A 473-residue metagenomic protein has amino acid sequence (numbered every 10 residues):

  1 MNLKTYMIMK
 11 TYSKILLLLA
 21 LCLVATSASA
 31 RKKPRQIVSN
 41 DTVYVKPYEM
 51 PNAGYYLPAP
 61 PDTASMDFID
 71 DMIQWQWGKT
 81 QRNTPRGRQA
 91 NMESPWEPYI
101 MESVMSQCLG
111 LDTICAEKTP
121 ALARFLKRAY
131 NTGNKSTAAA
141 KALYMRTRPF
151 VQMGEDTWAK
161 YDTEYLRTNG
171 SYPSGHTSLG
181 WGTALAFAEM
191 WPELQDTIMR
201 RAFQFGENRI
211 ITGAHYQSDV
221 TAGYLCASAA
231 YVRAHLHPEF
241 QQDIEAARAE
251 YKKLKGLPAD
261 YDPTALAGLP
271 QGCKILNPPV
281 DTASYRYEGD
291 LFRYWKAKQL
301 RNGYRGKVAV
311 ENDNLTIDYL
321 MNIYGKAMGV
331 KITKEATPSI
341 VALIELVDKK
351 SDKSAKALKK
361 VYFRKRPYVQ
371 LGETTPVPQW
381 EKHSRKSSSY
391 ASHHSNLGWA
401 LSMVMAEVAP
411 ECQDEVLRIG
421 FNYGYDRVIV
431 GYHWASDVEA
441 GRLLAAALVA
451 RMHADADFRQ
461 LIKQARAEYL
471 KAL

Functional and structural regions predicted by a protein language model:
Y6-I8: Residue-level detector of intrinsically disordered terminal segments
T11-L18: Sec-dependent signal peptide recognition, specifically the positively charged N-region followed immediately by
A20-A28: Hydrophobic h-region of N-terminal signal peptides that target proteins for export in Gram-negative bacteria
R31-T212, R233-E239, D243, A249 (+4 more regions): Hydrophobic alpha-helical bundle signature of multipass membrane enzymes
G223-I244, G441-K463: C-terminal domain-closing interface element
